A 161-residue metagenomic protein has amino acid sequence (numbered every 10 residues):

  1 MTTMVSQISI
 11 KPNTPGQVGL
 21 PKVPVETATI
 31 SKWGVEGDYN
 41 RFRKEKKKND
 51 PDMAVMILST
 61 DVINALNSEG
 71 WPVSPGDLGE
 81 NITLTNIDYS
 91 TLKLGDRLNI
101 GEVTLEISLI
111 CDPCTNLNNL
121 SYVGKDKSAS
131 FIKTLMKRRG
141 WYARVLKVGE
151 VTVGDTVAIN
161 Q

Functional and structural regions predicted by a protein language model:
M1-I100, T104, L109, N116-N118 (+2 more regions): Electropositive, beta-rich accessory/interaction domains or terminal extensions that provide binding surfaces
K22, R43, R138-R139, R144: Basic side chains
F42-E45, K125, T134, V145: Generic signature of intrinsically disordered, low-complexity segments enriched in small/polar residues
W71-N81, G124-R139: Short, basic/aromatic beta-hairpin or loop at an interaction surface
C111-L117, S128-A129, R138-Y142: Short amphipathic alpha-helical surface patches that serve as generic macromolecular interface elements
T115, Y122-V123: Active-site phosphate/oxyanion-binding loops
G140-Q161: Well-ordered alpha/beta subsegment
